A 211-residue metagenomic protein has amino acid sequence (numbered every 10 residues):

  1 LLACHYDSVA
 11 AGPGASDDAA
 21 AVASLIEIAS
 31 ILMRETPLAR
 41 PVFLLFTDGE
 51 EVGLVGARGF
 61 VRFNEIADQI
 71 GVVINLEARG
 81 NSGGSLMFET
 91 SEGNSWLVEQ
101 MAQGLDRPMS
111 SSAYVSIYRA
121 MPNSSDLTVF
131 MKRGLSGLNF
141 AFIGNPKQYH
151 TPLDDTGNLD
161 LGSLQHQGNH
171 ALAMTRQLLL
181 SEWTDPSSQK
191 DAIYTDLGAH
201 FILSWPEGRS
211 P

Functional and structural regions predicted by a protein language model:
L1-W205: Soluble extramembrane regions of membrane proteins in the secretory/endomembrane system
P206-P211: Selective detector of the "anchor" transmembrane alpha-helix that sits immediately C-terminal
